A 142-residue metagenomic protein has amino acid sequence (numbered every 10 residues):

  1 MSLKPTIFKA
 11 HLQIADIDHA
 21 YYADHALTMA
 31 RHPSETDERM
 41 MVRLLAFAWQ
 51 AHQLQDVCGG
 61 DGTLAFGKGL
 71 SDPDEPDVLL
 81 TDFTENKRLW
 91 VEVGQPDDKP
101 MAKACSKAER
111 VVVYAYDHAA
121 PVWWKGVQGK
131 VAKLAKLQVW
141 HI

Functional and structural regions predicted by a protein language model:
M1-Q13: Nuclease-adjacent, charged terminal/linker segments that flank catalytic cores
D16-L70: Acidic-basic catalytic patches of nuclease active cores, encompassing PD-(D/E)XK and other metal-cofactor nuclease
D72-D82: N-terminal active-site wall of soluble small-molecule enzyme domains
V78-L80, K87-M101: Conserved catalytic cores of phosphodiester-cleaving nucleases, focusing on short active-site segments
V91-E92, V112-D117, W140-H141: Conserved beta-strand segments of the P-loop GTPase G domain that flank and frequently precede/overlap
P100-A104, G126-V127: A short acidic, amphipathic alpha-helical/loop segment
A108-E109: Short, well-ordered alpha-helix to beta-strand connector turns
W123-I142: Domain-level recognition of nuclease-like catalytic cores that cleave nucleotide substrates
